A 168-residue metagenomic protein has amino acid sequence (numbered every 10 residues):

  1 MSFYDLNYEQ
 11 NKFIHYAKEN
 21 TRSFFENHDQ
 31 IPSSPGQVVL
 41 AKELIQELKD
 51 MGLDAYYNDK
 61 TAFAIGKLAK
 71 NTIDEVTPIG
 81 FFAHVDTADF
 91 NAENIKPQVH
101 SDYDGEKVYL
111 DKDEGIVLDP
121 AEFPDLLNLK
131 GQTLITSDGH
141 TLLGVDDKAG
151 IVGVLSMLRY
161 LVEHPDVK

Functional and structural regions predicted by a protein language model:
S2, L6-E9, S33-A41, D147-G150: Generic structural signal for well-ordered, non-membrane alpha-helical segments in soluble metabolic enzymes
F3-D5, A69, I135: Hydrophobic alpha-helical segments, principally membrane-spanning helices and signal/leader peptides
D5-Y8, I45-Q46, T133: Short hydrophobic/aromatic segments of transmembrane alpha-helices and their interfaces
L6-P35, T136: N-terminal capping segment at the start of a domain
Q10, I14, K42-I45, I151-R159: Predominant activation on well-ordered alpha-helical scaffold segments within soluble catalytic domains
K18-R22, Q46-L53, R159-V167: Generic secondary-structure signature for well-ordered alpha-helical cores
H28-V76, G80-F82, D86: A non-catalytic alpha/beta surface segment that caps or lines the substrate-entry region of metallo-dependent hydrolase
E75-V167: Active-site metal-coordination/substrate-binding segment of hydrolases, especially metallo-dependent peptidases
